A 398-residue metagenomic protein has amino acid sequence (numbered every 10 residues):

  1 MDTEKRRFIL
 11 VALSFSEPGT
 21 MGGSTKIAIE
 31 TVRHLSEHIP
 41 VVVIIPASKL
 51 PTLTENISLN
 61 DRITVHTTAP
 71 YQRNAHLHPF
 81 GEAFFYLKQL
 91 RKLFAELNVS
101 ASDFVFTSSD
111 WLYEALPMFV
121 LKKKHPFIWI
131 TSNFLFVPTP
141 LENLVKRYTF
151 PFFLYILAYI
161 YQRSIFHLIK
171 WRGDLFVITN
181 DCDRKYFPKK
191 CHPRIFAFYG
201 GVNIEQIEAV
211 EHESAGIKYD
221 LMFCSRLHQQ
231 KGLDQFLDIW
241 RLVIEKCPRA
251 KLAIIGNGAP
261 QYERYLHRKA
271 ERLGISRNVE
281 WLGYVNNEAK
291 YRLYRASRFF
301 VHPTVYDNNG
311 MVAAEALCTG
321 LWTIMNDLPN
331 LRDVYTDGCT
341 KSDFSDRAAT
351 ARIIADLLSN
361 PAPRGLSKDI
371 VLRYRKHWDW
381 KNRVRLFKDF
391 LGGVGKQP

Functional and structural regions predicted by a protein language model:
M1-I57, D61: N-terminal subdomain of nucleotide-sugar transferases
Y155-A209, G216: Donor nucleotide-sugar binding/catalytic pocket of nucleotide-sugar-dependent glycosyltransferases
E213-K231, L237-W240, A253: Conserved donor-binding/catalytic core segment of Leloir-type glycosyltransferases
C224, K251-Y265, G283: Glycosyltransferase donor-sugar binding loop
Y284-V285, R292-S297: Short alpha-helical donor nucleotide-sugar binding micro-motif in glycosyltransferases
V305: Aromatic "clamp/platform" in nucleotide-sugar-dependent glycosyltransferases that forms part of the donor/acceptor
W322-M325: Short hydrophobic beta-strand element within catalytic cores of glycosyltransferases and related nucleotide-activated
C339-A348, D356-P361: Conserved acidic donor-binding segment of nucleotide-sugar-dependent glycosyltransferases
